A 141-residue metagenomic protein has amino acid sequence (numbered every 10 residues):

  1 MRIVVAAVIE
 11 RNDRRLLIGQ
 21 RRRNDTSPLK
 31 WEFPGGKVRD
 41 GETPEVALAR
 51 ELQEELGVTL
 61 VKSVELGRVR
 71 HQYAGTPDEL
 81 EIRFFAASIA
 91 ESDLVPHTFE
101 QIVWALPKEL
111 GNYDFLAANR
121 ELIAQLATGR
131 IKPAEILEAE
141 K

Functional and structural regions predicted by a protein language model:
M1-L16, K37: Conserved N-terminal beta-strand and adjoining loop/helix that marks the start of the Nudix/MutT-like hydrolase domain
I3-V5, R14, L80-R83, E100: Change "...and in nucleic-acid phosphodiester-cleaving endonucleases..." to "...and in nucleic-acid processing enzymes
R11, T59, V69-L94, V103 (+1 more regions): Active-site-adjacent beta-strand/loop module that shapes the phosphate/pyrophosphate-binding cleft
R15-E54: Conserved Nudix-box catalytic region and its N-terminal flanking loop in Nudix hydrolases and closely related
E55-K62: Short secondary-structure junctions
F84-A86, V95-A127: NUDIX/MutT-family hydrolases
K132-K141: Acidic/histidine-enriched, glycine/proline-rich intrinsically disordered or flexible terminal extensions
